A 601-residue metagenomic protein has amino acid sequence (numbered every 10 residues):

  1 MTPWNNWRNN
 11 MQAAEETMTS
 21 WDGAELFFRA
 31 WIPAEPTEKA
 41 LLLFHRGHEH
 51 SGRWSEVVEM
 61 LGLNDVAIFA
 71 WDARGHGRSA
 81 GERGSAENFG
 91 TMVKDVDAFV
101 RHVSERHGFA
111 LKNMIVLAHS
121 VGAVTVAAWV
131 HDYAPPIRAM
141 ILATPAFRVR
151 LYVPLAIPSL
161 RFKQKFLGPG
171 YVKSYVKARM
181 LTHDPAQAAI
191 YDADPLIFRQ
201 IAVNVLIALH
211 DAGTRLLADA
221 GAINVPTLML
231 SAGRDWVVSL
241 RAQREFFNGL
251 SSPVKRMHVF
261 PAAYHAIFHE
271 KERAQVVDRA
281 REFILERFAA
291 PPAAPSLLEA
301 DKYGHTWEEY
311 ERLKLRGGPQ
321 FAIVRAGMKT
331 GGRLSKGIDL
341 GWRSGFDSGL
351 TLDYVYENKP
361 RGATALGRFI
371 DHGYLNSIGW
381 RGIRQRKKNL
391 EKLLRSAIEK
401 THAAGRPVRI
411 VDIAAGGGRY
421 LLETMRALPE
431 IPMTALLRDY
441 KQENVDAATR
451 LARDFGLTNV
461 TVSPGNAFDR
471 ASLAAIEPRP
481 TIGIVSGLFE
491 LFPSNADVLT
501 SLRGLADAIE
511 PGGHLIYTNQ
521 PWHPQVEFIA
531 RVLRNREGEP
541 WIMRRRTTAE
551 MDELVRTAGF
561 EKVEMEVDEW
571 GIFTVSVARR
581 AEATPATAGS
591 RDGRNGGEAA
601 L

Functional and structural regions predicted by a protein language model:
H48-S51, G77-L111: Catalytic nucleophile-loop/oxyanion-hole region of alpha/beta-hydrolase and closely related hydrolase-like folds
V58-G81: Conserved alpha/beta-hydrolase
I223, M229-S231: Short beta-strand/loop motif that positions the catalytic acidic residue of the alpha/beta-hydrolase fold
V225, S239-N248: Short alpha-helix in the alpha/beta-hydrolase fold that links the catalytic acid
H258-T306: Catalytic active-site module of serine/aspartate enzymes centered on a nucleophile-bearing elbow/loop
G417-E430: Conserved SAM-binding loop of SAM-dependent methyltransferases across substrates and taxa, primarily the Class I
L499-P511: A short glycine-rich, Lys/Arg-flanked "PGG" loop and its adjoining helix->strand segment in the class I
G512-N519: Conserved beta-strand signature within the Rossmann-like core of class I S-adenosyl-L-methionine
